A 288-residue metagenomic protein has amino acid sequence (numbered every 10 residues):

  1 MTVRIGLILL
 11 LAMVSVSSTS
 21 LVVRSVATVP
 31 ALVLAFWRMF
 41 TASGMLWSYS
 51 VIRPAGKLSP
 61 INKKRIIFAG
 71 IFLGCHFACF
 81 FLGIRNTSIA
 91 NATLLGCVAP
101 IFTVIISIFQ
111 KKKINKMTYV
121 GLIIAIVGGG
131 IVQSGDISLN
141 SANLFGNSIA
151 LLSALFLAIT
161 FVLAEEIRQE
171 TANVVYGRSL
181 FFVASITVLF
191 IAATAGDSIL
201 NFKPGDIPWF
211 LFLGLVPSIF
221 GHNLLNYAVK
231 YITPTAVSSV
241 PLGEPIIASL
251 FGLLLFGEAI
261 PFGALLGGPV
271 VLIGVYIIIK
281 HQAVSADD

Functional and structural regions predicted by a protein language model:
M1-F36, F68-I71, C75, C79 (+1 more regions): Glycine-/small-residue-enriched transmembrane alpha-helix faces in small-molecule transporters and effluxers
G6, W37, A92-V98, A164-S185 (+1 more regions): Helix-helix packing/entry segments at the starts of transmembrane helices
A12-V29, T41, A78-T87, L95 (+4 more regions): Juxtamembrane C-cap of transmembrane helices in multi-pass membrane transport proteins
M13, S43-L46, T103-V104, F109 (+3 more regions): Transmembrane alpha-helical segments that form core, pore/gating elements of small-molecule transporters/exporters
V33-A35, M39-S43, F81-K113, S153 (+1 more regions): Specific alpha-helical transmembrane segments that line the substrate/conduction pathway and gating interfaces
M39, D206, L242-D288: C-terminal-most transmembrane helix of multi-pass membrane proteins
L46, S50, I67, L73 (+6 more regions): Hydrophobic transmembrane alpha-helices of multi-pass small-molecule transport proteins
V51-N91, G96, I131, G214-I232: Specific transmembrane alpha-helical segments of multi-pass solute transporters/efflux pumps, especially DMT/EamA
